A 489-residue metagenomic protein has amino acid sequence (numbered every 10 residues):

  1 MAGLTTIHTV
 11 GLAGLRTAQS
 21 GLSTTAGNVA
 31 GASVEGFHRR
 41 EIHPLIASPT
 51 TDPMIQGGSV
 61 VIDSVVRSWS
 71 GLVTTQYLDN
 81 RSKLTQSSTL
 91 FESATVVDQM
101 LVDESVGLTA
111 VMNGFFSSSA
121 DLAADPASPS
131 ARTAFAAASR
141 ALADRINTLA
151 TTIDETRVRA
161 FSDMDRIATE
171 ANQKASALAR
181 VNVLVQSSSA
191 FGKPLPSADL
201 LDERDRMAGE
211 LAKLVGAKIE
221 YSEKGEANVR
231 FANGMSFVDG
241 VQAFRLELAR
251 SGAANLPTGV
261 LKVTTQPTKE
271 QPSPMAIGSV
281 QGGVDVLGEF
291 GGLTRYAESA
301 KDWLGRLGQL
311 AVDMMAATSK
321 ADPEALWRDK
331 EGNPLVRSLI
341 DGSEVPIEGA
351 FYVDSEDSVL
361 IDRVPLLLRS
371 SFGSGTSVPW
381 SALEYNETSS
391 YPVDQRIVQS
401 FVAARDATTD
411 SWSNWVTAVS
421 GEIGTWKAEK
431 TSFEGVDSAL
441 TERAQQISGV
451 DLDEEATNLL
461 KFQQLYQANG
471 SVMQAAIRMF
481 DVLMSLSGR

Functional and structural regions predicted by a protein language model:
M1-R489: Structural signature of extracellular appendage/secretion-system components
